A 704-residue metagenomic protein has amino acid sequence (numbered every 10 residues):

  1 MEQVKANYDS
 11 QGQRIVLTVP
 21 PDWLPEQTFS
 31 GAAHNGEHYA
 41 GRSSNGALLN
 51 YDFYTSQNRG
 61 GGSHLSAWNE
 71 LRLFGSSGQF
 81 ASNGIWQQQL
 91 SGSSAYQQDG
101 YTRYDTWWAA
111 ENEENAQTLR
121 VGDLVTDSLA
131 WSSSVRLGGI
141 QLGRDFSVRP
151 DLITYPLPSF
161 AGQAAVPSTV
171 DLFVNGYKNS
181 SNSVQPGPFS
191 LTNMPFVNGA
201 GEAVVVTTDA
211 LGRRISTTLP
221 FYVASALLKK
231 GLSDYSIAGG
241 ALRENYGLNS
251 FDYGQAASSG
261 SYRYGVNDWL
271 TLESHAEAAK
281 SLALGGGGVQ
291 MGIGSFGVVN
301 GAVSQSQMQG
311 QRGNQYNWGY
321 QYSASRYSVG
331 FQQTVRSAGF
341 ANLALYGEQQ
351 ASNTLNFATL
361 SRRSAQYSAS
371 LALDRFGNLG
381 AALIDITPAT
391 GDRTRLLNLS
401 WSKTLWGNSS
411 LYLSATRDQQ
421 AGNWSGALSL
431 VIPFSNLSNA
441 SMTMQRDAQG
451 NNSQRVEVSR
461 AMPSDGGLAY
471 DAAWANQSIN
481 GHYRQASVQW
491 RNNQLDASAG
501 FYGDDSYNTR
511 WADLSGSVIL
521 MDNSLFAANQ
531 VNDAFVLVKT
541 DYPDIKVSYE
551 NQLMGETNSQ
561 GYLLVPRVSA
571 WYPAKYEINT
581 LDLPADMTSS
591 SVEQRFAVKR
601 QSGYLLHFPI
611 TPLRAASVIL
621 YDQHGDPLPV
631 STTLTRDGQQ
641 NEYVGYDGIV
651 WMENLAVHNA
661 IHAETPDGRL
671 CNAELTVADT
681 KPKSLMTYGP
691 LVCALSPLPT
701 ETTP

Functional and structural regions predicted by a protein language model:
E2-A47, D52-S56, G60-G231, G287-G292 (+5 more regions): Outer-membrane beta-barrel channel domains
R14-V19, V223-K230, A528, V592-P612 (+1 more regions): Extracellular beta-sheet/turn segments enriched in Thr/Pro/Gly and aliphatic residues
N50-Y54, A81-I85, R120-L124, F173 (+18 more regions): Transmembrane beta-strands of outer-membrane beta-barrel proteins
K230-Y262, F608-L634, G689-P704: Compositionally biased low-complexity segments at domain edges in trafficked proteins and select soluble regulators
A341-S402: Outer membrane beta-barrel transmembrane domains
N423-S441, V456-S459, R510-L520, I578: Outer-membrane beta-barrel "beta-signal"
Y542-N551, H624-D637: Short, ordered, surface-exposed loop/turn motifs in non-cytosolic proteins
Q552-G561, G638-I649: Short, acidic Ser/Thr/Gly-rich low-complexity loop/linker segments typical of extracellular and cell-surface proteins
